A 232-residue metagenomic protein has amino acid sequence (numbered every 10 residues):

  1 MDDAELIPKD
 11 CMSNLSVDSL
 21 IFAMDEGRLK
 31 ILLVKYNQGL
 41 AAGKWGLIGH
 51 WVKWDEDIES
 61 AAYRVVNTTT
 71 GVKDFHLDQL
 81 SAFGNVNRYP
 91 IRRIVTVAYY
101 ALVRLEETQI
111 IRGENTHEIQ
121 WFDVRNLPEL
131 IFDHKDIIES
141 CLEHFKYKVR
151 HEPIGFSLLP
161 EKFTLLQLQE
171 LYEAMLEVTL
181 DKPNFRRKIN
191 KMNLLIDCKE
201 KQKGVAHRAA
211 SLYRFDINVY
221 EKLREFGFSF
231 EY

Functional and structural regions predicted by a protein language model:
M1, M24-D25, I31-V34, D55 (+4 more regions): Core subunits and conserved enzymes of cellular information-processing and envelope-translocation systems across
I7-W45: N-terminal strand-loop-strand
S13-V17, E59-Y63, N67-I110, N115 (+3 more regions): Active-site segment of metal-dependent pyrophosphate-handling enzymes, primarily the Nudix hydrolase catalytic core
L47-D55, S157-L158: Short histidine-centered catalytic/ligand-binding loop motif
Y100, I110-H144, L158-L166, N184-N193 (+1 more regions): NUDIX/MutT-family hydrolases
K146-L176: Polybasic "coupling" helices that flank or enter modular domains
M175-I189, C198-K201: Short conserved catalytic/interaction loops centered on acidic-Pro-aromatic/His motifs
E200-Y232: Long, intrinsically disordered, low-complexity Ser/Thr/Pro-rich regulatory/activation regions of nuclear proteins
